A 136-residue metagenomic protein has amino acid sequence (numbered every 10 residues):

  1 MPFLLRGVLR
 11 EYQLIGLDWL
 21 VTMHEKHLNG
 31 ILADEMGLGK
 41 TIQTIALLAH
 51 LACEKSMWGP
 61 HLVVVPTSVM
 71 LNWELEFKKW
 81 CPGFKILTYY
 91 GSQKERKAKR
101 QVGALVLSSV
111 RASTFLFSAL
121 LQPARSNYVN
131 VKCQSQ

Functional and structural regions predicted by a protein language model:
M1-Q136: ASCE P-loop NTPase motor core, strongest for the SF2 helicase catalytic module
